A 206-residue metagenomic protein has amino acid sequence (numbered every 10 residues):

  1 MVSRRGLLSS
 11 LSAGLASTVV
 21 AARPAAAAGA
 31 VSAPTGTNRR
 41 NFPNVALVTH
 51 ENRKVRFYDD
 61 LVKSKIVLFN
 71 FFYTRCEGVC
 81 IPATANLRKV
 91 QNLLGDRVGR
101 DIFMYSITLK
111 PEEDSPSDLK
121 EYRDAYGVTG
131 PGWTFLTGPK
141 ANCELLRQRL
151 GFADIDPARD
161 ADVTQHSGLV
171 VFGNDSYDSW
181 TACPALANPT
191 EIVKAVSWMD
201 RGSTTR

Functional and structural regions predicted by a protein language model:
M1-L15: N-terminal secretory signal peptides and thylakoid transit peptides that target proteins across membranes
R23-N44: N-proximal helix/coil linker or "cap" segments that precede and/or mark the start of modular domains
R40-F42, K63-I66, G99-I102, Q165-S167: Extracytoplasmic
A46-I66: A short beta-strand-turn-helix
L61-V79: Short active-site neighborhood of thiol/selenol oxidoreductases, capturing the structured segment around
P82-L146: Structural microenvironment flanking redox-active thiols in thiol-disulfide oxidoreductases
T129-P189: Thiol/selenol-based redox catalytic cores and closely related redox-interacting motifs
L186-R206: C-terminal lobe and adjacent flexible extensions of AdoMet/dcAdoMet transferase-like proteins
